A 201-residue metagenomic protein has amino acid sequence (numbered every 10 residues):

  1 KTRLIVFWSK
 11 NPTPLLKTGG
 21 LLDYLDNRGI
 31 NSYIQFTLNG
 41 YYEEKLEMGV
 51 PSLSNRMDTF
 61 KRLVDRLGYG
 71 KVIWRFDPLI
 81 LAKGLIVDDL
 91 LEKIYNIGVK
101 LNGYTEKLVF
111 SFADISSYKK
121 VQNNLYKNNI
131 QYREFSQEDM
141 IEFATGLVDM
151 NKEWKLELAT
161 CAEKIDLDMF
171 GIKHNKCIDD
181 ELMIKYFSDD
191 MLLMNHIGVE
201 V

Functional and structural regions predicted by a protein language model:
K1-F135, D139-G146, M150: Conserved AdoMet/S-adenosylmethionine-binding subsite of the radical SAM
Q137-V201: C-terminal accessory extensions appended to soluble enzyme cores
